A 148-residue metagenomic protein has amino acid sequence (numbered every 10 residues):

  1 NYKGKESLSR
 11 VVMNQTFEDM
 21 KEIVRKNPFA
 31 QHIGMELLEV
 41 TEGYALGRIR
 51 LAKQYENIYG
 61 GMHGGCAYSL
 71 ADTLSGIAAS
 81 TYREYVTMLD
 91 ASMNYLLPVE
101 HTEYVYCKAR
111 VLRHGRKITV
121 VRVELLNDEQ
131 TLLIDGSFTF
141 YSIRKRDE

Functional and structural regions predicted by a protein language model:
Y2-E148: Terminal targeting signals and extreme-terminal segments of soluble enzymes
